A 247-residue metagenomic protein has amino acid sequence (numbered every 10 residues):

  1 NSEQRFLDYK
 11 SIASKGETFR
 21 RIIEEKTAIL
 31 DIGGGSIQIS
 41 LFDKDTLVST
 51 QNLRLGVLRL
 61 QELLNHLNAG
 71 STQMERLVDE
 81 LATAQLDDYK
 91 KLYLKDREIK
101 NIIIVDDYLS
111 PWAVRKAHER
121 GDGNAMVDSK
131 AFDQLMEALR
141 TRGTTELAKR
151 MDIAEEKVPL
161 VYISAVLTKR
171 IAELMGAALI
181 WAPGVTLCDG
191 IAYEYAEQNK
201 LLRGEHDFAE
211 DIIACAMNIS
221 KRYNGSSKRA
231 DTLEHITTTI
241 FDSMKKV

Functional and structural regions predicted by a protein language model:
N1-K26, L41-D43, S49-V247: Helical "lid/coupling" subdomains associated with nucleotide-phosphate turnover
T27-D31: Short glycine-aspartate micro-motif
G33-S36: Active-site-adjacent helix-turn-beta-strand microarchitecture at beta-sheet edges that either contains or buttresses
